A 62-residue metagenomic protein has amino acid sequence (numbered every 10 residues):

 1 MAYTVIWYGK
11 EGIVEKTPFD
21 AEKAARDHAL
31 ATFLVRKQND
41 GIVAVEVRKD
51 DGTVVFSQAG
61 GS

Functional and structural regions predicted by a protein language model:
M1-V14, I42: Short aromatic-glycine-(Arg/Gly/Cys) micro-motifs in beta-strand/loop hairpins
E11-A24: A short, exposed loop/beta-hairpin motif centered on an aromatic-Gly-Thr core
A21-V35: Charged, amphipathic alpha-helical segments
L34-S62: Short, mixed-charge low-complexity intrinsically disordered segments
